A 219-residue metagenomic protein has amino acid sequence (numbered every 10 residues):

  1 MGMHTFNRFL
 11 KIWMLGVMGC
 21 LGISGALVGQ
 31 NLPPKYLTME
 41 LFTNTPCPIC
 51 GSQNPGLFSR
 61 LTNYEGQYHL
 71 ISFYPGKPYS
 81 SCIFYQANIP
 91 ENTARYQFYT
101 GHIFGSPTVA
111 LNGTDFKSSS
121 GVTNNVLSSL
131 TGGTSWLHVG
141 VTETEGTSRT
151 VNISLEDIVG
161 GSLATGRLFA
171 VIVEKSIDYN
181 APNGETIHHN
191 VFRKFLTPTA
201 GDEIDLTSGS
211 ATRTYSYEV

Functional and structural regions predicted by a protein language model:
M1-P34: Bacterial Sec-dependent N-terminal signal peptides
G16, P34-L37, Y96, D157: A general structural-boundary detector
L21, P48-G51, I83: Secreted/luminal cysteine- and crosslink-motif detector
G22, L32, N63, L130-T134 (+1 more regions): A generic structural signal for short, non-catalytic loop/turn and secondary-structure boundary residues
S24-L27, P55-T62, T123-S129: Intrinsically disordered, low-complexity boundary segments flanking structured domains
Q30-G76: Local sequence-structure signature of Cys/Sec-based thiol-disulfide redox active-site neighborhoods
H69-V219: Short, conserved sequence motifs used for protein processing/export or organelle targeting and for catalysis
